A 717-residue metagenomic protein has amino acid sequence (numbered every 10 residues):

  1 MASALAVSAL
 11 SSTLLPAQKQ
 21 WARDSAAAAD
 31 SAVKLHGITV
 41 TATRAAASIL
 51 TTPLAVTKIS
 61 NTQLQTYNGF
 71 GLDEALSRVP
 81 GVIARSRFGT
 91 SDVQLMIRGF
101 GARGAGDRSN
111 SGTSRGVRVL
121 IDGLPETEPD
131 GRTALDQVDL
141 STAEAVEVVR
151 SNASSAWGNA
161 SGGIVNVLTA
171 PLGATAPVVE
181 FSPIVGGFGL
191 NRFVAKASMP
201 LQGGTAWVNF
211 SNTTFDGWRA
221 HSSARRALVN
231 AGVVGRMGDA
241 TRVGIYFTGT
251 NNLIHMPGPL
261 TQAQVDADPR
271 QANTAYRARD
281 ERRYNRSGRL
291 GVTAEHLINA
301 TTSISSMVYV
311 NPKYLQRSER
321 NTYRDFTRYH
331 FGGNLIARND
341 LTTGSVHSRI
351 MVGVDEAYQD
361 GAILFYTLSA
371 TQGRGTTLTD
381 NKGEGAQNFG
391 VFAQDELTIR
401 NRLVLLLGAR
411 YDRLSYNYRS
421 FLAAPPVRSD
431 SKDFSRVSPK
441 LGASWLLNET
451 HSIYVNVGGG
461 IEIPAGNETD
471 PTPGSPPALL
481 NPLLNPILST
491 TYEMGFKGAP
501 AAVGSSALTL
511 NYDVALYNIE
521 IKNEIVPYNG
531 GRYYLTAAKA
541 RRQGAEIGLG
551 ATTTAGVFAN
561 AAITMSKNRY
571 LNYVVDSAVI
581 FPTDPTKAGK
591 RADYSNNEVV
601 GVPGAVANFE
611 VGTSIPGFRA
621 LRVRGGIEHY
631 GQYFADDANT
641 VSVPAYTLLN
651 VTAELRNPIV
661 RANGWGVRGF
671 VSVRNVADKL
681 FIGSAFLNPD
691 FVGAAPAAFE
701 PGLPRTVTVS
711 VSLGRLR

Functional and structural regions predicted by a protein language model:
D73-L124, T293: Extracytoplasmic beta-strand/coil segments of soluble accessory domains associated with Gram-negative outer-membrane
D107-S111, G116-V117, G123-R150: Short acidic/polar hinge/loop motifs at secondary-structure boundaries that mediate gating or recognition
N152, G163-I164, L168-M199, F210 (+2 more regions): Short strand-turn segments of transmembrane beta-barrel domains in outer membranes, especially the first one or two
V185-T214, R219-P257, R282-L297, G344 (+4 more regions): Transmembrane beta-barrel wall of Gram-negative outer-membrane proteins
A240-T250, R283-F421, A502-L516: Face-selective signature of the C-terminal outer-membrane beta-barrel domain
L297, S303-Q316, L446, S452-G458 (+4 more regions): Membrane-embedded beta-barrel scaffold of Gram-negative outer-membrane proteins
I461, A559, E628-F634, L655-R717: C-terminal beta-signal and adjacent terminal beta-strands/loops of Gram-negative outer-membrane beta-barrel proteins
T509-E520, T536-D636, S712-G714: Gram-negative outer-membrane beta-barrel transporters
